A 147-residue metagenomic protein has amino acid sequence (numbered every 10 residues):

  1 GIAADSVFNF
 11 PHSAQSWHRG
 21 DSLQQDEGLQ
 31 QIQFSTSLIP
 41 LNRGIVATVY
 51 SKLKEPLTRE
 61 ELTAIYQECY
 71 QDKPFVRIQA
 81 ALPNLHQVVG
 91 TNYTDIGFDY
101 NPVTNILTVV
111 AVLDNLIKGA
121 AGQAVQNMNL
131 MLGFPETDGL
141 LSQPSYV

Functional and structural regions predicted by a protein language model:
G1-V110: C-terminal substrate-binding/catalytic lobe of Rossmann-fold NAD(P)-dependent oxidoreductases
E68-Y70, H86-V147: C-terminal helical cap and adjacent loop that interface with cofactors, partners, or active-site loops
